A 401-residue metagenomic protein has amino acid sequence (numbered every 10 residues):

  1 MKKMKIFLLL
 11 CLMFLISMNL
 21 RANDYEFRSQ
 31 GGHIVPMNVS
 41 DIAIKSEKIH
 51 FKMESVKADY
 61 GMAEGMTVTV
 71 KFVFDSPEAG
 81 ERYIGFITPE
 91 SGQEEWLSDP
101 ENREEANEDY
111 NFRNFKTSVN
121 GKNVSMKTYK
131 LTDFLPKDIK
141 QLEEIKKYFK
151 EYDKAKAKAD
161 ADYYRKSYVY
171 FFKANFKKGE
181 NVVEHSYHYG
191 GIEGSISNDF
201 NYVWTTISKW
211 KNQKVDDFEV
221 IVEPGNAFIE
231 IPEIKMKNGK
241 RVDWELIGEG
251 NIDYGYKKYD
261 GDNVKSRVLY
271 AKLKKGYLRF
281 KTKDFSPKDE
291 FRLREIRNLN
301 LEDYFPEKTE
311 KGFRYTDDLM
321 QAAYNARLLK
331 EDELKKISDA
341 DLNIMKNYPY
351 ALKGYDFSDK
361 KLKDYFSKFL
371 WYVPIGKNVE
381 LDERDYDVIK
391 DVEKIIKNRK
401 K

Functional and structural regions predicted by a protein language model:
M4-I16: Sec-dependent N-terminal signal peptides
R21-G312: Lumenal/extracellular ectodomains and adaptor appendage modules of the eukaryotic vesicle/secretory system
I84-F86, D341-P349, L381-K394: Active-site-adjacent structural elements in enzyme catalytic domains
W244, Y315-D318, S358: Long, non-globular segments of proteins
K311-N325: Short, charge-rich amphipathic alpha-helices with coiled-coil/heptad character
Q321-A326, E331-A340, K353, R384 (+1 more regions): Basic helix-extension-helix modules of the SAP/HeH family
E333-K368, Y372: Amphipathic alpha-helical packing elements
F357, Y365-K401: Compact alpha-helical subdomains of small soluble proteins
